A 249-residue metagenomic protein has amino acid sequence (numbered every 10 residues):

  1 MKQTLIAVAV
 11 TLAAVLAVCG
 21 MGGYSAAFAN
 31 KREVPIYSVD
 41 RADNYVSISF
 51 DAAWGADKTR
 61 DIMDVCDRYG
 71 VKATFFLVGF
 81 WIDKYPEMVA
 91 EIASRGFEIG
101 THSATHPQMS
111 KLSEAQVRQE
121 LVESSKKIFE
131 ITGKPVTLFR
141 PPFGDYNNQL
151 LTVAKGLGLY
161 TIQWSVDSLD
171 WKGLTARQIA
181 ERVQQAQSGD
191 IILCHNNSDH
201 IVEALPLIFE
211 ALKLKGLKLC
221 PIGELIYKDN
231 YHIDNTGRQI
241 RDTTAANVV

Functional and structural regions predicted by a protein language model:
M1-S49, D64-T74, Q187-V249: Terminal accessory/targeting
I6, M21, K31-P35, H102 (+4 more regions): Sparse, context-dependent recognition of short Cys/His-centered cofactor- or disulfide-binding micro-motifs
L16, E98-S103, Y160-Q163: Short, basic/glycine-rich phosphate-binding loops at helix/coil junctions that contact nucleotide phosphates
A17-G20, F76, F97, E130 (+2 more regions): Generic detector of intrinsically disordered, low-complexity, polar/charged segments
A26-L112, Q116, E120, S125-K127 (+2 more regions): Active-site beta->alpha N-cap acidic-glycine motif
D61, D83, P107-T243: Catalytic domains of cell-wall/extracellular-matrix polysaccharide-remodeling enzymes, centered on de-N-acetylation
